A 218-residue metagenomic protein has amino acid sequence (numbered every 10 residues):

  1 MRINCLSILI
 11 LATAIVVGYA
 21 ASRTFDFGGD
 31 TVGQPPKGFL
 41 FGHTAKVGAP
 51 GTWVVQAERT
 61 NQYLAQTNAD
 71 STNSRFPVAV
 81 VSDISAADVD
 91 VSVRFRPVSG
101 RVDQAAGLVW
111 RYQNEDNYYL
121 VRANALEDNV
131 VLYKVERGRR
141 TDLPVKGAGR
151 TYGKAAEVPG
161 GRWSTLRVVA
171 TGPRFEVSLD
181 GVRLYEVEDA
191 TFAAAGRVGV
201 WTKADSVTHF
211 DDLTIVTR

Functional and structural regions predicted by a protein language model:
S7-V16: Bacterial N-terminal signal peptides
D26, F192-R218: Ligand-recognition surfaces built from glycine- and aromatic
F27, V91-F95, L213: Short hydrophobic/aromatic patches on beta-strands that form ligand-binding or substrate-lining surfaces
V32, N68-R140: Secretory/extracellular carbohydrate-interaction modules and structurally similar beta-sandwich "look-alikes"
Q34-A65, T72-S74: Extracellular glycan-recognition surfaces and repeat-rich motifs
R139-T165: Short, aromatic/His-centered strand-loop micro-motif at the edge of beta-sheets
R162-E176: Localized edge beta-strand/strand-to-loop motifs within extracellular or lumenal beta-rich domains
S178-R197: Short, solvent-exposed beta-strand-to-loop segments that form ligand-recognition rims of beta-rich domains
